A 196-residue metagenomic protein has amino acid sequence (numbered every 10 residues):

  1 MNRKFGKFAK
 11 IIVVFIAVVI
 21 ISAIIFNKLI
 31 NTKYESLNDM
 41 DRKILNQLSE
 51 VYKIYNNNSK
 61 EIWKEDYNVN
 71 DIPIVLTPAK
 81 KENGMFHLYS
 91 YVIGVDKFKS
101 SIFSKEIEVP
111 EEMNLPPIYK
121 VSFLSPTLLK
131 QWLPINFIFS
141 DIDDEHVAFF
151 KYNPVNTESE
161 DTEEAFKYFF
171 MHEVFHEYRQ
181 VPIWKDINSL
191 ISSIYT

Functional and structural regions predicted by a protein language model:
N2-V19: N-terminal Sec-pathway targeting helices
G6, L37-R42, S193-I194: Alpha-helix initiation/capping motif
V18-K28: Hydrophobic alpha-helical membrane-insertion segments, chiefly the h-region of N-terminal signal peptides
F26-I118: N-terminal mature-domain "stem" immediately C-terminal to a signal peptide or N-terminal signal-anchor/transmembrane
S100-F170, V174: Active-site scaffold of zinc-dependent metalloenzymes
E164, Y168, Q180-T196: Post-HEXXH active-site segment of zinc metalloproteases
F175-R179: Short active-site segment of divalent metal-dependent hydrolases/proteases that encodes the spacing between
